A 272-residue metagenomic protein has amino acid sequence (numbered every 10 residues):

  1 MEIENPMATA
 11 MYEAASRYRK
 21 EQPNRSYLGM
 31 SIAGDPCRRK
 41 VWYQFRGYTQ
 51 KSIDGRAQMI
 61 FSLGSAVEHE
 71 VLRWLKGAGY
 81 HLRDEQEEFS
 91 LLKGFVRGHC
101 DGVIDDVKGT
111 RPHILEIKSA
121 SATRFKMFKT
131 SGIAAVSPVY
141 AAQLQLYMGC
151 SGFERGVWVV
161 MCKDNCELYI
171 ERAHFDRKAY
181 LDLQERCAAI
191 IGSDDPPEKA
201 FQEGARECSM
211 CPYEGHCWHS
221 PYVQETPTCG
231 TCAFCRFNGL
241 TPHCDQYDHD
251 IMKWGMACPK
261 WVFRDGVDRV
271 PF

Functional and structural regions predicted by a protein language model:
M1-I114, S121-A134, P259-W261: Metal-dependent nuclease catalytic cores that hydrolyze phosphodiester bonds in DNA/RNA, characterized by
I114-L115, M148: Residue-level detection of beta-strand scaffold positions
I117-A120, C162-K163: A short mid-domain helix/strand-loop element embedded in enzyme catalytic domains that forms or borders the active-site
M127, A134-A141, L146, C150-H243 (+2 more regions): Metal-dependent nuclease catalytic regions and adjoining charged, substrate-binding loops involved in nucleic-acid end
